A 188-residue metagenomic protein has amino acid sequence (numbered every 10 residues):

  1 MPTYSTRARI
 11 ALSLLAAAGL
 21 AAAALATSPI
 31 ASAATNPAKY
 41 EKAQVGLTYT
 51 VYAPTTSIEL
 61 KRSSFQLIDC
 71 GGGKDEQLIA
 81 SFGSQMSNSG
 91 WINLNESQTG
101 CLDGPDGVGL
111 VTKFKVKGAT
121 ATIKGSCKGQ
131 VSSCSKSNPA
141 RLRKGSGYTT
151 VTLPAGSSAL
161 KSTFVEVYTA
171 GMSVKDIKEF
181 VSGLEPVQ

Functional and structural regions predicted by a protein language model:
M1-T6, A11, L20-A43: C-terminal region of N-terminal signal peptides and the immediate post-cleavage residues of exported proteins
I10, V45, E179-G183: Charged/polar, solvent-exposed surface patches and flexible loops
S13-S28, S146-P154: Hydrophobic alpha-helical membrane segments, chiefly transmembrane helices and signal peptide h-regions, characterized
A17, I30, S57-I58, V181: A generic alpha-helix preference that emphasizes hydrophobic side chains
A31, A80, V165: A broad, low-specificity signal marking well-ordered, structured residues that form hydrophobic/aromatic
T35-K161: Short, solvent-exposed recognition patches
K161-Q188: Surface-exposed amphipathic alpha-helical segments
